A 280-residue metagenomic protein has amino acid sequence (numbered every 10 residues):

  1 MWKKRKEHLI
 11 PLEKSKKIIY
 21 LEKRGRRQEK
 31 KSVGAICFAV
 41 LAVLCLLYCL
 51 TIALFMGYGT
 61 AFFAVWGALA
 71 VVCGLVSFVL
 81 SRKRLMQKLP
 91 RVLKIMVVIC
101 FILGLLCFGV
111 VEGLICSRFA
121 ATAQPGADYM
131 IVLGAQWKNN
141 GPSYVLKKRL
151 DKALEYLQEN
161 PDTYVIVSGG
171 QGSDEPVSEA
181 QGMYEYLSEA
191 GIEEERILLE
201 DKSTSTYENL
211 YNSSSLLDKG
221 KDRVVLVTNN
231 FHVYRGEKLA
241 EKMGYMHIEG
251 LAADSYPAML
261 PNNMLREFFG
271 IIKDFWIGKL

Functional and structural regions predicted by a protein language model:
K3, L9-I10, K14-L21: Short, positively charged and aromatic/hydrophobic N-terminal segments
Q28-A39, T60-A64, Q87-V98: Membrane-water interface of alpha-helical transmembrane segments
V33-S81: Membrane-embedded alpha-helical segments of integral membrane proteins
L47-L54, L75-R82, L106-S117, I272-K279: Structural signature of transmembrane alpha-helix termini at the membrane-water interface
A68-C100: Cytosolic-side transmembrane helix boundary signature
M96-V110: Hydrophobic membrane-insertion alpha-helices, especially the h-region of bacterial N-terminal signal peptides
V110-M264: A structural signal for short, hydrophobic/glycine-enriched beta-strand patches
L260-L280: A transmembrane-helix-recognition feature enriched in membrane-embedded lipid enzymes and envelope glyco-/phospholipid
